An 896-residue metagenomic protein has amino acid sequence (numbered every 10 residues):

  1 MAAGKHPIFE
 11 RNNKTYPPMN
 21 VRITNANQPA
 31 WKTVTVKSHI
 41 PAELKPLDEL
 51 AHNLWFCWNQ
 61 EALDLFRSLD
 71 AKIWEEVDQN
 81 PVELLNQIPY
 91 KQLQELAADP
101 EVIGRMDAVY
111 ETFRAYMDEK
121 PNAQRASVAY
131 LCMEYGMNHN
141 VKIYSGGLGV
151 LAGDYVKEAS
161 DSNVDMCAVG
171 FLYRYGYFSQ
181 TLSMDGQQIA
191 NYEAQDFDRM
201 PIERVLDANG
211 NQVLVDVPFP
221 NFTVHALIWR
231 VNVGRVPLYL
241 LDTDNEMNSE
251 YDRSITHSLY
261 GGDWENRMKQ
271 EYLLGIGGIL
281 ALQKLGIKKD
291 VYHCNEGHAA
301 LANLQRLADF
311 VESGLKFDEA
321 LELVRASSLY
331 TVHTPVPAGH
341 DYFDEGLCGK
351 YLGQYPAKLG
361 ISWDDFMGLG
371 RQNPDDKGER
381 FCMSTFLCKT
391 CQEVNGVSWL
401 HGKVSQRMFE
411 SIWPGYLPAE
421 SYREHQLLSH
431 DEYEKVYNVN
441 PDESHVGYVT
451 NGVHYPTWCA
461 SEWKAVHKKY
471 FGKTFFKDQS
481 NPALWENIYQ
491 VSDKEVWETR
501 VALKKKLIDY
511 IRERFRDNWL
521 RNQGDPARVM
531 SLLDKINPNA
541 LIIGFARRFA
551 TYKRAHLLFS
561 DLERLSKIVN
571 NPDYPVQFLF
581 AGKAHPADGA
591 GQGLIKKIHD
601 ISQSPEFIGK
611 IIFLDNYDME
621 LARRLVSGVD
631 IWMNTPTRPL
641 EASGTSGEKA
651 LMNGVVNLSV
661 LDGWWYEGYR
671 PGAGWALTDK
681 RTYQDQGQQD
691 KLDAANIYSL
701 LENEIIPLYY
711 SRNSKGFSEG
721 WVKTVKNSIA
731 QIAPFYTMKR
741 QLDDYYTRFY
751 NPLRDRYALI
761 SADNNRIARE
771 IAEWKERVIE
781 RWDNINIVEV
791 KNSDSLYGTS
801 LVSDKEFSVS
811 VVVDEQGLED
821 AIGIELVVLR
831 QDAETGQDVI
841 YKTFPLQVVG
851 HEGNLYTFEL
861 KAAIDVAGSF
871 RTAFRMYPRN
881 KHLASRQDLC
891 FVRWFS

Functional and structural regions predicted by a protein language model:
A2-S896: Catalytic cores of carbohydrate-active enzymes across secretory and cytosolic contexts
